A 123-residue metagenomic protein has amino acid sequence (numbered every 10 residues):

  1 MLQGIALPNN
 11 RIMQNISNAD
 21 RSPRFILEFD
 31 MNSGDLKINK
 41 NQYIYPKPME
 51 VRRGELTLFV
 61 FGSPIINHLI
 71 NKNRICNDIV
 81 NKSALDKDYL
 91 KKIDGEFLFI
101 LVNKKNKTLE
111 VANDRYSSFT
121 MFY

Functional and structural regions predicted by a protein language model:
M1-Y123: N-terminus-centric sequence/structural signature that marks the extreme N-terminus and adjacent "lid/interface" module
